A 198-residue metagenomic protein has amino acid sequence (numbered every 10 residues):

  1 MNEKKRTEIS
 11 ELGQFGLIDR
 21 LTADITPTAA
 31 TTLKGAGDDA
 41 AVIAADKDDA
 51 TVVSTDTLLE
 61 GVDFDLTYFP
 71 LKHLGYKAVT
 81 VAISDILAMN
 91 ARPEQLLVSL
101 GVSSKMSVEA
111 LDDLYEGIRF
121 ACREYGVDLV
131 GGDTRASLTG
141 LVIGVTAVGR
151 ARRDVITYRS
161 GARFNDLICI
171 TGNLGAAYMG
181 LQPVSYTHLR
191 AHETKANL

Functional and structural regions predicted by a protein language model:
M1-P70, M89, V98, A121 (+1 more regions): Extreme N-terminal cap/leader segments of soluble proteins
E3, A196-L198: N-terminal cationic leader/targeting segments used for protein routing and processing
V42, A82, N90, L129 (+1 more regions): Residue-level signal for inorganic ion chemistry
L58, P93-P183: Glycine-rich anion-binding loops of enzyme active sites
Y68-V81, S107-D113: Glycine-rich anion/phosphate-binding loops
Y76-A88, V130-D133: Short, charged beta->alpha transition segments
A82, I118, T187: Aromatic/hydrophobic pocket-lining residues that form π-stacking "cages" and hydrophobic walls in ligand
T187-T194: Conserved small/polar residues in nucleotide/adenosyl-binding loops
